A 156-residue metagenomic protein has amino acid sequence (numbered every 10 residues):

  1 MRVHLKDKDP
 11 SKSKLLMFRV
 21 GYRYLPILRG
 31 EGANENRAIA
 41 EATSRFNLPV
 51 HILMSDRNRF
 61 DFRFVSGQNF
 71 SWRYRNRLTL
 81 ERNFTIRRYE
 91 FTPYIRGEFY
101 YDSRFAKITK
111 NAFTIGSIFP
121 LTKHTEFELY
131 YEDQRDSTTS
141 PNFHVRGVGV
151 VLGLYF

Functional and structural regions predicted by a protein language model:
V3-D9, S44-F46, R82-F84, F119 (+1 more regions): Residue-level signature of outer-membrane beta-barrel architecture
K6-V20, P49-M54, I86-F91, K123-L129: Repeated loop/turn-to-beta-strand initiation elements of outer-membrane beta-barrel proteins
F18-V20, A42, M54-N58, N76 (+3 more regions): Membrane-embedded beta-strand positions of outer-membrane beta-barrel proteins
Y22-L28, F46, F60-F64, F99-S103 (+2 more regions): Transmembrane beta-strands of outer-membrane beta-barrel pores
N34-A38, Q68-Y74, T109-F113, H144-V148: Residues that define the transmembrane beta-barrel architecture of outer-membrane proteins
A42, H144-F156: Outer-membrane beta-barrel "beta-signal"
L53-E98: Detector for outer-membrane/organellar transmembrane beta-barrel domains, recognizing the amphipathic beta-strand
P93-L121, E126-R135: An amphipathic alpha-helical core segment
